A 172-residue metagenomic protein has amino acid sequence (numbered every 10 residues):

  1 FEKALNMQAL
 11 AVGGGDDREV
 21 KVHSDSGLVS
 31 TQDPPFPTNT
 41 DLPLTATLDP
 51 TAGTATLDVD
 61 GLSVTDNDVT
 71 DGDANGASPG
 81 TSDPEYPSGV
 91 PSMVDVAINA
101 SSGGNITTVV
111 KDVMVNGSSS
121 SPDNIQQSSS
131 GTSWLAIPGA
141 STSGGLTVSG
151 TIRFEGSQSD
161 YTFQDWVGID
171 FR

Functional and structural regions predicted by a protein language model:
F1-R172: Mature extracellular "passenger" or substrate-interacting domains of secreted, surface-exposed proteins
